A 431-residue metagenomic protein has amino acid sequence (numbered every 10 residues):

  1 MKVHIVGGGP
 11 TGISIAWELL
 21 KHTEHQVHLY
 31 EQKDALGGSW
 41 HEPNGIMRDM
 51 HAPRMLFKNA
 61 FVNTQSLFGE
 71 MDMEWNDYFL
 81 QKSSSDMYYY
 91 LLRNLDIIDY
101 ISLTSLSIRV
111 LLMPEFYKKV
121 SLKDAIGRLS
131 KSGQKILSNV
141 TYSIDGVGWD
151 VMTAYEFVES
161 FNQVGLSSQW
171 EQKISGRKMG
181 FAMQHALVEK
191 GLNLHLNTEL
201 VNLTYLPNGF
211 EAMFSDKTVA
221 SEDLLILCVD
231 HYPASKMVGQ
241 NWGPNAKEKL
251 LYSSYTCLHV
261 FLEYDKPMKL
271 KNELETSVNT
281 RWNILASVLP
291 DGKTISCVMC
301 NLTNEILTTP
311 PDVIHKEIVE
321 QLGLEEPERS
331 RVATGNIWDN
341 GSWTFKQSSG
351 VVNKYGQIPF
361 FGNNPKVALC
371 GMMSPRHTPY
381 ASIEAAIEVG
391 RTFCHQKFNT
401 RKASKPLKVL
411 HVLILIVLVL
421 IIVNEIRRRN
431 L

Functional and structural regions predicted by a protein language model:
M1-T11: Beta1/beta-strand and adjacent pyrophosphate-binding region of the FAD-binding site in flavoprotein oxidoreductases
L20-P43: Glycine-rich FAD pyrophosphate-binding loop
H22, V201-L307, Q321: Mid-domain catalytic core of redox enzymes that form a hydrophobic substrate pocket/lid adjacent to a catalytic redox
H41-R48, F57-S107, F116: A conserved beta-strand/loop capping segment in the N-terminal third of enzymes that catalyze redox or closely related
E74-W75, L91-E159: Rossmann-like flavin
S160-F214: Helical element adjacent to the flavin cofactor pocket in flavoenzyme catalytic cores
R281-L413: Conserved flavin/dinucleotide-binding core of flavoenzymes
K408-N430: Terminal signal-anchor or tail-anchor transmembrane helices that tether membrane-associated enzymes to cellular
